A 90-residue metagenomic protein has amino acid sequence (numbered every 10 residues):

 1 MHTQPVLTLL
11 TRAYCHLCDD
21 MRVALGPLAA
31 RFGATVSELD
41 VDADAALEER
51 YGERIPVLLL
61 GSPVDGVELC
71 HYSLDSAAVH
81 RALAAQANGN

Functional and structural regions predicted by a protein language model:
H2-P27: Local sequence-structure signature of Cys/Sec-based thiol-disulfide redox active-site neighborhoods
P5, A34, E53: Structured loop/turn residues at beta-strand edges in well-structured enzyme cores
R22-L25, A29, I55, S76: Short amphipathic alpha-helical/adjacent loop interface patches that line ligand and macromolecule-binding sites
G33-A45: Thiol-based oxidoreductase modules, predominantly thioredoxin-like and allied folds used for disulfide exchange
E48-R50: Short glycine-biased active-site loop of nucleotidyltransferases that positions the nucleotide triphosphate and helps
G52-L59: Structural micro-motif
S62-N90: Non-catalytic, surface beta->alpha helical segment in thiol-disulfide oxidoreductase systems
